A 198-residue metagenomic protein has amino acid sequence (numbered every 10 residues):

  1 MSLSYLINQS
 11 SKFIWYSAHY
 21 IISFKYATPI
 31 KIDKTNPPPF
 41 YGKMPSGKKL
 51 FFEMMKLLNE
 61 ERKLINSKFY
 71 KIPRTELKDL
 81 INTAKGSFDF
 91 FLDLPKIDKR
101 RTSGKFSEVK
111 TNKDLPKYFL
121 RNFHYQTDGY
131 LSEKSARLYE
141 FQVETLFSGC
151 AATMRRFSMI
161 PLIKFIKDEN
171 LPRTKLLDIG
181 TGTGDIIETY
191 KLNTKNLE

Functional and structural regions predicted by a protein language model:
M1-K113: N-terminal accessory segments
D114-Y125: Short, contiguous pre-domain boundary segments
L138, G149-P172: Conserved alpha-helix/loop element of class I SAM-dependent methyltransferases that forms part of the SAM/SAH-binding
V143-F147: Surface-exposed cleft-lining segments at the edges of enzyme active sites
P172-G182: Conserved class I S-adenosyl-L-methionine
T183-N196: Conserved SAM-binding loop of SAM-dependent methyltransferases across substrates and taxa, primarily the Class I
